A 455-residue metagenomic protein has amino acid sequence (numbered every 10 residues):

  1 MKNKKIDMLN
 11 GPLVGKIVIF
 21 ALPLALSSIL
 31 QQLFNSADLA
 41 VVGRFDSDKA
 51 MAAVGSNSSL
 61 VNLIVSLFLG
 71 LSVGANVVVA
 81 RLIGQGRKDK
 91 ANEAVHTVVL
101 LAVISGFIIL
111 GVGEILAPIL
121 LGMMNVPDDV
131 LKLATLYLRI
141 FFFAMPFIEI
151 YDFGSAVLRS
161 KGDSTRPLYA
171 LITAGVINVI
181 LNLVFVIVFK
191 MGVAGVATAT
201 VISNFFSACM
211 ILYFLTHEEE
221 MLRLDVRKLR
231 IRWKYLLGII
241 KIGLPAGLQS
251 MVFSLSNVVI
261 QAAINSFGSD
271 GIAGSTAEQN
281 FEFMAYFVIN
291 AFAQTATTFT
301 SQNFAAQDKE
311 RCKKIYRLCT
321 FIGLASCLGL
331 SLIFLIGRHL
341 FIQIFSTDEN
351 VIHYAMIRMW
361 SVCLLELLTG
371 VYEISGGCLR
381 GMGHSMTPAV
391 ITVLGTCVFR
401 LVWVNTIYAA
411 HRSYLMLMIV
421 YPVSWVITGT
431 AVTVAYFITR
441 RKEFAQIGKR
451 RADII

Functional and structural regions predicted by a protein language model:
M1-A21, V79-A144, I177, V188-L244 (+2 more regions): Short alpha-helical transmembrane segments in multi-pass integral membrane proteins
N10, V14-L33, A37, L60-L67 (+8 more regions): Residue-level signal for short hydrophobic patches within transmembrane helices of multi-pass membrane transporters
I19-D38, I140, A174, S203-S207 (+2 more regions): Transmembrane helical elements of multi-pass membrane transporters/channels
L22, D38, A75-N76, L116-A117 (+12 more regions): Hydrophobic/aromatic residues in alpha-helical transmembrane segments
I29, L33-A52, L121-D128, V184-M191 (+4 more regions): Helix-terminus/linker motif at the lipid-water interface of multi-pass membrane proteins
M51-G111, I148-P167, Q261, G274-I336 (+2 more regions): Small-residue-rich hydrophobic transmembrane alpha-helices
S72, I140-R159, P167-G175, V196-I211 (+4 more regions): Short runs within selected transmembrane alpha-helices of multi-pass transporters and secretion channels
V398-Y408: Transmembrane alpha-helical segments of integral membrane proteins
